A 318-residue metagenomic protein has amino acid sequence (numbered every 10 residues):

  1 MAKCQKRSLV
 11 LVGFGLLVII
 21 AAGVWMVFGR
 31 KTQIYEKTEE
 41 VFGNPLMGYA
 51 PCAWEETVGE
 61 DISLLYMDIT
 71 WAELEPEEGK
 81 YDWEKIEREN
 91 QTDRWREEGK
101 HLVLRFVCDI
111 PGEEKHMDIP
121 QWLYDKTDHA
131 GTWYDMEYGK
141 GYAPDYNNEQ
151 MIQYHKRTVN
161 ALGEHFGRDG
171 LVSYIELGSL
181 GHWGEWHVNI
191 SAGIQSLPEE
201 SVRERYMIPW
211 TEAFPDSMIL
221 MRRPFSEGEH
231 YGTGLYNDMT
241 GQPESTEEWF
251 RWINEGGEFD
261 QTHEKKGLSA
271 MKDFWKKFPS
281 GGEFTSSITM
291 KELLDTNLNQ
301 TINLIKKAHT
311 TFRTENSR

Functional and structural regions predicted by a protein language model:
A2-I19, M26: N-terminal Sec-pathway targeting helices
G23-I34: Sec-dependent signal peptide cleavage junction
T32-Y146, A270, P279-S317: N-terminal substrate-binding region of glycoside hydrolase catalytic domains
V41-G43, E185-N254: Extended amphipathic alpha-helical segments with heptad-repeat/coiled-coil character used for oligomerization, fusion
W71, C108-I110, S179-G181, F225-E227: Active-site-proximal loop/turn and secondary-structure-junction residues that shape catalytic pockets, frequently
N90-L102, L123-E176, E200-P209, A213: An active-site-proximal structural segment forming one wall of the substrate-binding cleft that immediately precedes
L102-R105, V172-G178, M218-R223: A structural signal for short, well-ordered beta-strand segments and their strand-loop junctions that often border
P224-G228, G232-R318: Substrate-binding cleft of secreted/luminal carbohydrate-active enzymes
